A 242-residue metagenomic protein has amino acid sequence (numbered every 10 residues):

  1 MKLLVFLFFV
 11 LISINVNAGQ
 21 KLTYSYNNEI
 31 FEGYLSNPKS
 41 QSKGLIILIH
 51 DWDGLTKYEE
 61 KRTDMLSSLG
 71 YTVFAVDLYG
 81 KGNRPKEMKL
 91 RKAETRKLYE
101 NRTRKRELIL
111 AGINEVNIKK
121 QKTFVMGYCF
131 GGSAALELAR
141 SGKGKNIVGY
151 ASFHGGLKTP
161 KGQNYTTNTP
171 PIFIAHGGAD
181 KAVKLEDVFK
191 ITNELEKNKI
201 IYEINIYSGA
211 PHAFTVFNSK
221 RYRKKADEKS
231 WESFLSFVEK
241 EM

Functional and structural regions predicted by a protein language model:
L3-I14: Sec-dependent N-terminal signal peptides
V16-A18: Boundary at the C-terminal end of the N-terminal hydrophobic targeting segment
K21-N117, N218: Serine-hydrolase catalytic machinery in alpha/beta-hydrolase-like enzymes
R62, K184-E194: Short alpha-helix in the alpha/beta-hydrolase fold that links the catalytic acid
I109-T167: Primarily recognizes the serine-hydrolase "nucleophile elbow" in alpha/beta-hydrolase and SGNH/GDSL folds
T166-I172, I200: Short, proline-enriched alpha-helix->beta-strand connector loops that line the catalytic pocket of alpha/beta-hydrolase
I174-H176, D180: Short beta-strand/loop motif that positions the catalytic acidic residue of the alpha/beta-hydrolase fold
F189, E196-M242: C-terminal catalytic histidine-bearing segment of alpha/beta-hydrolase fold enzymes
